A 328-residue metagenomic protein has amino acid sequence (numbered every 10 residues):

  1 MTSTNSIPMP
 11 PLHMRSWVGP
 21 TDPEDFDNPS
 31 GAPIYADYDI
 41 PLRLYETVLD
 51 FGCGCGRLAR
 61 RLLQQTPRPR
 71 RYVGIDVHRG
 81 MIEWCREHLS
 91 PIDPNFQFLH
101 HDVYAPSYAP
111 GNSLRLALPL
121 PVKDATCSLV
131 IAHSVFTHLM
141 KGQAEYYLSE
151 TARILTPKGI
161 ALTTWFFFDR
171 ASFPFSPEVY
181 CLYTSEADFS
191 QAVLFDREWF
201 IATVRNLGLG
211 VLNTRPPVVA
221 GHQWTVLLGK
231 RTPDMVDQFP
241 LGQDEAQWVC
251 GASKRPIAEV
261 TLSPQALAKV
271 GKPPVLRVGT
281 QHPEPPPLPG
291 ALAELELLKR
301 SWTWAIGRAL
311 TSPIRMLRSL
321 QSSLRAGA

Functional and structural regions predicted by a protein language model:
M1-Y45, C55-Q65, P69-P119, Y146 (+1 more regions): Class I (Rossmann-like) S-adenosyl-L-methionine-dependent methyltransferase catalytic domain, capturing the SAM-binding
E46, S128: Conserved acidic residues
F51: Conserved beta-strand/loop positions that form the S-adenosyl-L-methionine
I131: A conserved beta-strand element that flanks and buttresses the S-adenosyl-L-methionine
S134-V135: Short catalytic micro-motifs in class I SAM-dependent methyltransferases
M140-K141: Helix-capping/helix-break motifs at membrane-protein junctions, especially on the cytosolic side just before or after
E145-P157: A short glycine-rich, Lys/Arg-flanked "PGG" loop and its adjoining helix->strand segment in the class I
D237-A328: Boundary detector for helix-to-coil junctions that initiate low-complexity/charged tails
